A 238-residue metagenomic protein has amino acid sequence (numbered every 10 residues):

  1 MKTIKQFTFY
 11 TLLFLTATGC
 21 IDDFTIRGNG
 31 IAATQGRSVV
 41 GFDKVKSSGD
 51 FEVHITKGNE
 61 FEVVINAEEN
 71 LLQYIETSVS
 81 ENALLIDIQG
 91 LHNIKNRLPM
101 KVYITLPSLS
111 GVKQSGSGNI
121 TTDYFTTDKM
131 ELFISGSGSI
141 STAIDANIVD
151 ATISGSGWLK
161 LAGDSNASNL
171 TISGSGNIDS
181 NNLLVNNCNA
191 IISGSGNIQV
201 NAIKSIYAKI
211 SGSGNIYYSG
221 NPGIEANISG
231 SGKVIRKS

Functional and structural regions predicted by a protein language model:
K2-L15, G19-L71, Q89-T105, I120-T121 (+1 more regions): Short acidic/polar N-terminal linker immediately downstream of export determinants
D43-I55, K101-I104, L109-S238: Extended, compositionally simple hydrophobic/Ser/Thr-rich segments that build repetitive fibrous architectures
S80-E81: Short acidic-glycine loop/turn motifs at beta-strand connectors
D87-Q89, N201: Generic short beta-strand segments
